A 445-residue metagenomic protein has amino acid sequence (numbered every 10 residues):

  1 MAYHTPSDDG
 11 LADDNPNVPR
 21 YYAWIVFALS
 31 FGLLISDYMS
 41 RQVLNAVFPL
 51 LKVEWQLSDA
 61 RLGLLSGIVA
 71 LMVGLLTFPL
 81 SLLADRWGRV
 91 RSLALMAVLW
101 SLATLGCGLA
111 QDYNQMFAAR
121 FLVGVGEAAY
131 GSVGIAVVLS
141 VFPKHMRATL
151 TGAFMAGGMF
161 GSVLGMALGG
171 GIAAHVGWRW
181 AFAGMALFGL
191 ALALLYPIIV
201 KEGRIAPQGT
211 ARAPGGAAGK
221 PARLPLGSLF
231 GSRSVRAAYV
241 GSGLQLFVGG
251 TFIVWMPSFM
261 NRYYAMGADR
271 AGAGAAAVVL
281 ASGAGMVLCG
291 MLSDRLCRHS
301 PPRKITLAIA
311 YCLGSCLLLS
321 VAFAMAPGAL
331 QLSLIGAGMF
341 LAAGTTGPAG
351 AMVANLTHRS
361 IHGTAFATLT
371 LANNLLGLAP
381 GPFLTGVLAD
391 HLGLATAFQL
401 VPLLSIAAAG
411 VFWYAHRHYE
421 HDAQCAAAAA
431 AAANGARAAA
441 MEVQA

Functional and structural regions predicted by a protein language model:
A12-P19, G203-Y239, Y263, A436-R437 (+1 more regions): Juxtamembrane intracellular "pre-TM" segments in multi-pass secondary transporters
Q42, A70-F78, A128, S162-V163 (+3 more regions): Residue-level signature of mid-helix packing/kink "hotspots" within the transmembrane helices of 12-pass Major
L44-N45, R233-V287, T346, G350 (+1 more regions): Extracytoplasmic gate region of multi-pass secondary transporters
Q56, G88, L109-Q115, P143 (+1 more regions): Helix-breaking motifs and short loop linkers at transmembrane-helix boundaries and internal kinks in secondary membrane
L75-Q111: Conserved MFS/SLC helix-loop-helix module at the cytosolic interface between two early adjacent transmembrane helices
R86-A97, R295-Y311: Cytoplasmic membrane-interface "Motif A"-like loop-to-helix N-cap segments of 12-TM Major Facilitator Superfamily
A119-M159: Cytoplasmic helix-loop-helix junction between adjacent transmembrane helices in 12-TM secondary transporters
F154-G203: Helix-loop-helix hairpin linking two adjacent transmembrane segments in secondary transporters
